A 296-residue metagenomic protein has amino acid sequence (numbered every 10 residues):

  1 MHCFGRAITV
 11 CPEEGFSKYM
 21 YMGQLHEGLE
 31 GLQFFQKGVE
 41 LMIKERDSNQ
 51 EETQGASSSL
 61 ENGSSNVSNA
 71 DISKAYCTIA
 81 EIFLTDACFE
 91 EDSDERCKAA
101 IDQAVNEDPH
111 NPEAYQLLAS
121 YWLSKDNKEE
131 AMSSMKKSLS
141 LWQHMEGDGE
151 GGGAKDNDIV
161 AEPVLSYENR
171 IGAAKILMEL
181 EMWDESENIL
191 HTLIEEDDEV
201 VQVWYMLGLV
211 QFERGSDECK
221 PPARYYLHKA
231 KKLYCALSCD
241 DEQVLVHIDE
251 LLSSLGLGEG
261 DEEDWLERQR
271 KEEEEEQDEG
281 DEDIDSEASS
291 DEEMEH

Functional and structural regions predicted by a protein language model:
M1-G28, A131, M135: Eukaryote-specific detector of the first structured module of a protein
G5-E14, L41-I72, D86-E90, D102-D108 (+2 more regions): Flexible helix-coil transition and linker loops at the boundaries of alpha-helical arrays
E13-E30, V39, V67-C88, P109-S124 (+3 more regions): Amphipathic alpha-helical repeat scaffolds of TPR domains
G28, L32-F35, F89, D94 (+4 more regions): TPR-repeat structural position
E40, K74, E81, E262-H296: Intrinsically disordered, low-complexity, charge-biased linker/tail regions
E95-W122, E130-H144: Acidic, serine/threonine- and glycine-rich low-complexity intrinsically disordered segments that serve as flexible
M132-W265, E275-G280, S286: Structured C-terminal portions of repeat-based eukaryotic scaffold domains
